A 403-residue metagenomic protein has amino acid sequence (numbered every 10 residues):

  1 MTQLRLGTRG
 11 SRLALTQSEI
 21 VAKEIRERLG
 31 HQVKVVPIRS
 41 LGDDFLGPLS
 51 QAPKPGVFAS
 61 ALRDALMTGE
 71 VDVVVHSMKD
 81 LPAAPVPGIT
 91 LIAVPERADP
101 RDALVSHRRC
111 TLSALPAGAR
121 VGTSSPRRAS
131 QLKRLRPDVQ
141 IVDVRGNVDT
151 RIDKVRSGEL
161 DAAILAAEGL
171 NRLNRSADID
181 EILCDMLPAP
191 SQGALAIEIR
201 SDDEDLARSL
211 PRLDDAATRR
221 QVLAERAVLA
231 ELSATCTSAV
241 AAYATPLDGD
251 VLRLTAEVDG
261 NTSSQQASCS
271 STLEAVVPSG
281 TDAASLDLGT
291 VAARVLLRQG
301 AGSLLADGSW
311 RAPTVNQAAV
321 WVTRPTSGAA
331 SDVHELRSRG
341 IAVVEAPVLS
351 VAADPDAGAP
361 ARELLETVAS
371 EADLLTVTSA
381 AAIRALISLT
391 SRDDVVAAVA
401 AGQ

Functional and structural regions predicted by a protein language model:
M1-R39, D44-G47, Q51-A52, R134-P313: Small-molecule-sensing regulatory modules
T2-L4, A117-A119, A318, D373: Nucleotide donor/acceptor-binding cores
R5-G7, V74, I92, G122 (+3 more regions): Short, well-ordered beta-strand segments
G10, A59, M78, S125-P126 (+2 more regions): Helix N-cap/beta->alpha junction signal
P48-V73, A361-A381: Short, structured active-site "lid" loops
D72, D161-A162, A318, D373: Conserved acidic residues
M78-L81, P87-V139: A conserved helix-loop-strand patch within extracytoplasmic ligand-binding domains of the periplasmic binding
V295, G302-Q403: Signature of uroporphyrinogen-III synthase
